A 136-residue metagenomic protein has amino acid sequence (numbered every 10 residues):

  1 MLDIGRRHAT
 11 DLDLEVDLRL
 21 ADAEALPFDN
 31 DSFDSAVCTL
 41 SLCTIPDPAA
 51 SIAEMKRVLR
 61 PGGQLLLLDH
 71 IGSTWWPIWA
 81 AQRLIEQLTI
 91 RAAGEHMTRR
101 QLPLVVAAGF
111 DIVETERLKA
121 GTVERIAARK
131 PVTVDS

Functional and structural regions predicted by a protein language model:
M1-A25: Class I SAM-dependent methyltransferase SAM/SAH-binding core
D13-E15, G62, G109-I112: A generic structural signal for alpha->beta connector loops
D17-R19, V37, L66: Conserved Rossmann-like nucleotide-binding pocket used by diverse enzymes that bind dinucleotide cofactors
A21-A36: A short acidic, Gly/Pro-enriched loop at the edge of an enzyme's catalytic core that lines a small-molecule cofactor
D34-D47: A short SAM/SAH-binding and catalytic strip from SAM-dependent methyltransferases
A49-P61: A short glycine-rich, Lys/Arg-flanked "PGG" loop and its adjoining helix->strand segment in the class I
A53, L66-R125: C-terminal alpha-helical "lid/dimerization" subdomain adjacent to the S-adenosyl-L-methionine
R125-S136: C-terminal lobe and adjacent flexible extensions of AdoMet/dcAdoMet transferase-like proteins
